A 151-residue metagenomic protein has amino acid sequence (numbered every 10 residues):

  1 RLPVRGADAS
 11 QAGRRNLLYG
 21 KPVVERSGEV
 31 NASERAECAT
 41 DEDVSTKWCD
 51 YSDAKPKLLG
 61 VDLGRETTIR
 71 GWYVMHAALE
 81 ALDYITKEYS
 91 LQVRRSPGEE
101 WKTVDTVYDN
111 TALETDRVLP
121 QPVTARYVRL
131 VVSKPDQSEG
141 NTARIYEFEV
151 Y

Functional and structural regions predicted by a protein language model:
R1-L17, E37-T103, T111-Y151: Aromatic, loop-rich ligand-recognition surfaces of beta-strand-rich domains
P22-N31: Short, solvent-exposed loop/edge segments of extracellular or virion-exposed proteins
N31-A32, I69: Short, surface-exposed beta-strand/loop "edge" segments at domain boundaries and coil↔beta transitions
